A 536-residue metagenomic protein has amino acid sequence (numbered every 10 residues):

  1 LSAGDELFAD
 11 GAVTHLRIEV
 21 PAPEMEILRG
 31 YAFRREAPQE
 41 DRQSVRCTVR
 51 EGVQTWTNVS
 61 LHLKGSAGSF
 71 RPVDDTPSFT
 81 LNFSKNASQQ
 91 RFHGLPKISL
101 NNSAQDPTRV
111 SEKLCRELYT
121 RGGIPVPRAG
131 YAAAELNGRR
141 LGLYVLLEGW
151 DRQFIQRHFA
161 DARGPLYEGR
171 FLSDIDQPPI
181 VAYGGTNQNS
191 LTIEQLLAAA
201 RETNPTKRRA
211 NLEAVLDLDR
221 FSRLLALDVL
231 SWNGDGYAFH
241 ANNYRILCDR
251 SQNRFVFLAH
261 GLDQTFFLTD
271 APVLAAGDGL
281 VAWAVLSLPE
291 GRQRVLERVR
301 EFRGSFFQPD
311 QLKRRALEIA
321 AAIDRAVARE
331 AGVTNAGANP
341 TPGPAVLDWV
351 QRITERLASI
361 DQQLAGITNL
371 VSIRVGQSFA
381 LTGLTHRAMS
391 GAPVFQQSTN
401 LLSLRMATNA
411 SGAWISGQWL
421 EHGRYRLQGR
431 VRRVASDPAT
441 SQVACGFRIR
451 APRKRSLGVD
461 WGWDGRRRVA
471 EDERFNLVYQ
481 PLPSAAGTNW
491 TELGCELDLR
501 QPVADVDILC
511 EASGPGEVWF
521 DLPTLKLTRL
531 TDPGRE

Functional and structural regions predicted by a protein language model:
L1-V375: Phosphate/dinucleotide-binding and metal-coordinating scaffold of catalytic cores in nucleotide-dependent enzymes
I367-E536: Extracellular and organelle-lumenal recognition/adhesion modules and their flexible linkers in secreted
